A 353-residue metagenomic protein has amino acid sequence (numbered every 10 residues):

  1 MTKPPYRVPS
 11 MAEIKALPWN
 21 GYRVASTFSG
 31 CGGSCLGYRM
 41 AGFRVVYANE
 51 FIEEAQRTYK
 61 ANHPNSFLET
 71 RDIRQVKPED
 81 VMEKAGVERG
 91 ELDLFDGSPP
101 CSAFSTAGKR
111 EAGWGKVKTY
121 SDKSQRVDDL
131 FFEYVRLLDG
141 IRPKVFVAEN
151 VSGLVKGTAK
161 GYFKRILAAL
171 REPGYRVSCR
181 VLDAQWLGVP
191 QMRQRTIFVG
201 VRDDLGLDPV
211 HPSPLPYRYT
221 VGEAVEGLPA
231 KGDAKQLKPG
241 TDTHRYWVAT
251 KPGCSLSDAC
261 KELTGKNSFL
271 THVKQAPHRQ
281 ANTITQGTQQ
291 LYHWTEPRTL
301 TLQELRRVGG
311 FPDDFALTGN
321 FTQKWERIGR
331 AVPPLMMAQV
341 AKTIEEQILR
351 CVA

Functional and structural regions predicted by a protein language model:
M1-A41, A55, H63: S-adenosyl-L-methionine
G30, Y59, F95-S98, Y134 (+6 more regions): Conserved small-residue
R39, Q56-K60, F67, L167-R171: Class I S-adenosyl-L-methionine
V45-V46: Short beta-strand element of Class I
I52: Conserved SAM/SAH-binding beta-strand->alpha-helix loop
A61-V87: S-adenosyl-L-methionine
E79-L94, S102-K274: Class I S-adenosyl-L-methionine
L237-A353: C-terminal target-recognition/interaction regions appended to catalytic cores
